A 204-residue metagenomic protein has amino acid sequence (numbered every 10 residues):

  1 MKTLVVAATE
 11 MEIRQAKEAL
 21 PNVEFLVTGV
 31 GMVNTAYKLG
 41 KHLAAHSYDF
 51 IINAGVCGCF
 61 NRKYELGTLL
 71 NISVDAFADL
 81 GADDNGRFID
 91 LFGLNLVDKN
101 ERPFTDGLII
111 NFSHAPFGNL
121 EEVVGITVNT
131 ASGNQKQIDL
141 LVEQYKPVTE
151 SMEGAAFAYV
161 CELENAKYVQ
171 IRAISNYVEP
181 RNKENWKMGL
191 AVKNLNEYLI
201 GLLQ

Functional and structural regions predicted by a protein language model:
M1-S47, Y64, T68: N-terminal short beta-loop-beta anion/metal-coordinating cradle
E18-P21, G40-K41, E65-L69, D84-G86 (+3 more regions): Short, glycine/charged-enriched secondary-structure capping and boundary segments
T28-V33, V74-F77, A173-N176: Short, acidic/turn-prone active-site loops that include or flank metal/cofactor- and phosphate-binding residues
D49-I52: Structural motif
F60-Y145: Mid-sequence, gly/pro-rich, charge-dense loop/helix-turn segments that line enzyme active sites
I126-Q170, S175-E179: A C-terminal functional module that forms or caps the active site or interfaces directly with catalytic machinery
Y168, A173-Q204: Regulatory input/activation interfaces that engage signals or partners
